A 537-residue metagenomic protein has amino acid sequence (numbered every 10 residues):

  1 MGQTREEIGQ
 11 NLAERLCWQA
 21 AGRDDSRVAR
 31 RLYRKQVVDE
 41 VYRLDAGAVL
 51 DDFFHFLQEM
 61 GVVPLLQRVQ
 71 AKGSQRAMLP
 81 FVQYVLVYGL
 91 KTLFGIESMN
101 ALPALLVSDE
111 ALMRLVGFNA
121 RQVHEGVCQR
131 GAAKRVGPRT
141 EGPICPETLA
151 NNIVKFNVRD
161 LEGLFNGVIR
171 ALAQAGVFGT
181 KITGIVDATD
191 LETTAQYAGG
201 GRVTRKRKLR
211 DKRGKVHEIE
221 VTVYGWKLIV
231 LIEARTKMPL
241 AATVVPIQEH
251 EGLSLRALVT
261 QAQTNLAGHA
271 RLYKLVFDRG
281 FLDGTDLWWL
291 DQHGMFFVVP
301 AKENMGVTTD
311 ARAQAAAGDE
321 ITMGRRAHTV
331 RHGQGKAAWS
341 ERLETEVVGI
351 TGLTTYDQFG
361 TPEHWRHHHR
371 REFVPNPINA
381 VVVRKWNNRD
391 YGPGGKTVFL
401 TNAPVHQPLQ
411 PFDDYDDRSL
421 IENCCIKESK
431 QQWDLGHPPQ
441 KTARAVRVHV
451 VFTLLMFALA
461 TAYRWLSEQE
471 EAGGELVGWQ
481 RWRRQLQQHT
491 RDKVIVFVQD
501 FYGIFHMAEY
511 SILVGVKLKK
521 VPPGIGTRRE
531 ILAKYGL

Functional and structural regions predicted by a protein language model:
M1-L57, E530-I531: Charged, often Cys/His-bearing segments associated with DNA-binding zinc-finger transcription factors
G2-R5, G9-A20, D24-R27, H293-L420: An anionic, glycine-rich sequence signature occurring as long contiguous blocks
R43-G89, R139: Basic, short loop/linker segments at the boundary and entry of helix-turn-helix/winged-helix-like folds
R68-R76, P408-R418, Q431-V448, S467-E471: Short, solvent-exposed helix-loop connector elements
V87, L102-P103, P143-L149, T180-T194 (+8 more regions): Short, conserved catalytic/metal-binding motifs centered on acidic residues
P146-L231: Active-site-proximal, Lys/Arg-enriched surface segment that forms a nucleic-acid-binding/basic interface patch
L209-G268: Electropositive, glycine- and tryptophan-enriched low-complexity nucleic-acid-binding patches
Q314, G318-H369, Q431, G436-P439 (+2 more regions): A short, flexible helix-boundary coil/loop motif
